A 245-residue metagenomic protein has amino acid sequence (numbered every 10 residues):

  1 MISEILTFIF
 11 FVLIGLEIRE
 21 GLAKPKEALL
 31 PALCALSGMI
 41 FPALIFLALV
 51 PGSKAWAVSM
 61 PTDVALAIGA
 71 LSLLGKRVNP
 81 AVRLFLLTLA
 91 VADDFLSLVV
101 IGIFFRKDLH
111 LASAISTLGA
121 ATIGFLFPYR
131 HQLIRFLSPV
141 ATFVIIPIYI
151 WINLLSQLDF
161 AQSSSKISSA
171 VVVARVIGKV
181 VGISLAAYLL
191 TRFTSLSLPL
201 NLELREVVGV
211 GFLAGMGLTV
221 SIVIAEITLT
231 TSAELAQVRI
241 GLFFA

Functional and structural regions predicted by a protein language model:
M1-A245: Multi-pass alpha-helical transmembrane bundle typical of ion/small-solute transporters and intramembrane aspartyl
